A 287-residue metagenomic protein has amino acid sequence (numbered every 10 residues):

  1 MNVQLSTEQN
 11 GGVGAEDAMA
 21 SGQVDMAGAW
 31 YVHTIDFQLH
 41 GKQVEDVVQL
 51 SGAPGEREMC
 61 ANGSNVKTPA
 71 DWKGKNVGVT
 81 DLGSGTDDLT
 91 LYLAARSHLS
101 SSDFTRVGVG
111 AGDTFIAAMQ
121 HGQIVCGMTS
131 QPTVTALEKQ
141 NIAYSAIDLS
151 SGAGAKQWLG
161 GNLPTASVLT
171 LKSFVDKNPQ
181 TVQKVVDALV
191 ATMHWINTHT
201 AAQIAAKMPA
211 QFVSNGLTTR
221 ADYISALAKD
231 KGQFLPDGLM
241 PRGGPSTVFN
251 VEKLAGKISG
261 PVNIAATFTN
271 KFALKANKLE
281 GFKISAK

Functional and structural regions predicted by a protein language model:
M1, S150-G161, K229-R242: Short, solvent-exposed loop/beta-turn-alpha elements that line the ligand-binding surface or hinge of extracytoplasmic
M1-V109, H121-Q131, I142, A146-L149: Short, glycine-/small- and polar/acidic-enriched structural segments that line small-molecule recognition paths
E16, Y31-T34, P69, D87 (+11 more regions): Extracytoplasmic/secreted envelope proteins and their assembly/folding machinery, especially bacterial periplasmic
H40, L50-R57, T198, G216-D222 (+1 more regions): Amphipathic, soluble alpha/beta structural segments
T114-F212: Pocket-lining segment of extracytoplasmic ligand-binding domains
V175-S259: Secondary-structure end/capping motifs
S246-K287: Conserved C-terminal helix/tail region of periplasmic/extracytoplasmic solute-binding proteins
